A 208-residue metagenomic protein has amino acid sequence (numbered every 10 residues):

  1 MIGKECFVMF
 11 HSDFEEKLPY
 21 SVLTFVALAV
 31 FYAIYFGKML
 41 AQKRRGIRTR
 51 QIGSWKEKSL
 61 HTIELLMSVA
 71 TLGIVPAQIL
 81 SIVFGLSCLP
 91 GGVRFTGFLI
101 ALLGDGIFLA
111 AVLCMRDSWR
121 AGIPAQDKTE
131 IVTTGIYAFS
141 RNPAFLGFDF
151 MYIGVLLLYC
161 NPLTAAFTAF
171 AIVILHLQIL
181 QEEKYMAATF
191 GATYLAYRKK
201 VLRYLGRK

Functional and structural regions predicted by a protein language model:
I2-Q126, E130, G154-K208: Membrane-anchoring alpha-helices and their flanking helix-loop junctions
I123-F148: Active-site-proximal inter-transmembrane loops
G147-V155: Hydrophobic, membrane-inserted alpha-helices
